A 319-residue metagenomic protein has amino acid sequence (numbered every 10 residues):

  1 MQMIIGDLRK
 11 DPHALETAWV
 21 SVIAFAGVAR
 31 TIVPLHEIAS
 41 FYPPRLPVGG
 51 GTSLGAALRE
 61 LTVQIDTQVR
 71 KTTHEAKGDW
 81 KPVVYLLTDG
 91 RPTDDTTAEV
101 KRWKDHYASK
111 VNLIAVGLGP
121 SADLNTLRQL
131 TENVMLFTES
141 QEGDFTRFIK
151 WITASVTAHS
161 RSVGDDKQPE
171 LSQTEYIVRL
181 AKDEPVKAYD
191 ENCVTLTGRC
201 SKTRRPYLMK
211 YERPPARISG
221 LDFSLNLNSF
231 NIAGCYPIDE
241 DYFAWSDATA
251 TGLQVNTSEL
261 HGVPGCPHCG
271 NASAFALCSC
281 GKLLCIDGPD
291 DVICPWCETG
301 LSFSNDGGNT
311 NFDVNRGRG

Functional and structural regions predicted by a protein language model:
M1-V33, L61, V83-L87: Von Willebrand factor
R30-I32, S40-K81, D94-D95, A115-N125 (+1 more regions): Von Willebrand factor
T72, G90-L130, F137-E139: VWA/integrin I-like adhesion module and closely mimicked acidic/polar interface patches used
L124-A188: C-terminal helix of von Willebrand factor
P185-T197, L253-A274, L283-P289: Short, flexible, mixed-charge glycine/proline-rich loop motifs that serve as phosphate/nucleic-acid-contacting
C200-T203, C266-C269, L277-C280, C294-C297: Short cysteine-rich clusters marking metal-coordination/redox-active sites
R204-Y211, A272-A274, K282-L284, G300-F303: Cys/His-rich microdomains that often coordinate metals
N226-T251, T299-N315: Short metal-binding segments enriched for Cys and/or His
